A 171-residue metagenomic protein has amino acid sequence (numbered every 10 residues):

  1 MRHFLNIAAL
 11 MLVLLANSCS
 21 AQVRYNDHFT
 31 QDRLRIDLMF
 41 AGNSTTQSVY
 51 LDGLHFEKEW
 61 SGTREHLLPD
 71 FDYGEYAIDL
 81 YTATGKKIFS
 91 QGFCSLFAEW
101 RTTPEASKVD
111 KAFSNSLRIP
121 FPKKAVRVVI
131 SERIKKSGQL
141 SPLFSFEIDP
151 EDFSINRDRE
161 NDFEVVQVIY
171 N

Functional and structural regions predicted by a protein language model:
M1-R24: Bacterial Sec-dependent N-terminal signal peptides
A21-N115: N-terminal prosegments of processed precursors
R35, R127-V129, S145-E147: Ser/Thr- (and often Asn-) enriched beta-sheet segments in non-cytosolic proteins
H66, S116-R118, V168-Y170: Catalytic micro-motifs at enzyme active sites that drive phosphoryl/nucleotidyl and oxygen chemistry
Q91, K135-F153: Edge beta-strands of extracellular beta-sandwich domains
N115-R118, P122-K136: Short, aromatic- and glycine-rich surface loops/edge beta-strands on solvent-exposed regions
D152-N171: Fold-level signature of zinc-dependent metallopeptidase catalytic domains
